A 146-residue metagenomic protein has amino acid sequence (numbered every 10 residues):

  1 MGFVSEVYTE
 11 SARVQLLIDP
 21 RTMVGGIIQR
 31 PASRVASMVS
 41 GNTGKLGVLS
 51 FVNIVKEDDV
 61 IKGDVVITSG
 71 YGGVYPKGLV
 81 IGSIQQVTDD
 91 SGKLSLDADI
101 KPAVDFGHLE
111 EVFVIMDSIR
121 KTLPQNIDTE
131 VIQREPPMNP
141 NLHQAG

Functional and structural regions predicted by a protein language model:
M1-G146: A secondary-structure micro-motif
